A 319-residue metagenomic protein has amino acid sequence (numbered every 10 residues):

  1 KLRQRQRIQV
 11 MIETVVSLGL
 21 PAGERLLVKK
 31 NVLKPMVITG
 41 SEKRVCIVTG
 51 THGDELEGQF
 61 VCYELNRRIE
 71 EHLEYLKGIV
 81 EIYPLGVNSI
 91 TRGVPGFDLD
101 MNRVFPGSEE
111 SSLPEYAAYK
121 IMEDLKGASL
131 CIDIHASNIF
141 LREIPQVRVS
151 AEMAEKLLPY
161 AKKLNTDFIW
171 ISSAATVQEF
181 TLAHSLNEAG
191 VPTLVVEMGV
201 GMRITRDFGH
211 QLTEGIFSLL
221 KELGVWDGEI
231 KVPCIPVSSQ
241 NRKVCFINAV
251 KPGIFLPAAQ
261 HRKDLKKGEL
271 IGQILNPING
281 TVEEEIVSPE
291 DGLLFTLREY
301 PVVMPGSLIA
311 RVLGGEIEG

Functional and structural regions predicted by a protein language model:
K1-G319: Structured catalytic-domain cores with a bias toward divalent-metal coordination
